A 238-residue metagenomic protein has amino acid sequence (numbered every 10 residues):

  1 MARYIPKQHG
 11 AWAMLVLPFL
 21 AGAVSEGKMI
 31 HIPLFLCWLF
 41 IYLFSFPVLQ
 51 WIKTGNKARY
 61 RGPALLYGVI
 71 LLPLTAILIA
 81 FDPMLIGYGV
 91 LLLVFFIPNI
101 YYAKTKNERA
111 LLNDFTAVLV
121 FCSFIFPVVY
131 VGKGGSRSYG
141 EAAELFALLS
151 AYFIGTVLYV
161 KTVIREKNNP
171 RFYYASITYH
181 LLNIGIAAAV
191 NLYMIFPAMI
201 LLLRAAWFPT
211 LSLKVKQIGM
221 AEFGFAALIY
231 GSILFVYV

Functional and structural regions predicted by a protein language model:
R3-S25, V118, C122-S123: The first (N-terminal) embedded transmembrane alpha-helix
P18-F19, G62-L74, F115-V129, F172-I186 (+1 more regions): Small-residue-rich segments of transmembrane alpha-helices in multi-pass membrane proteins, especially helix faces
F19-F35, T75-G87, S123-L145, G185-M194 (+1 more regions): Helix-coil boundary and interhelical linker segments in multi-pass alpha-helical membrane proteins
H31-Y42, I86-F96, A142-Y152, Y193-A205: Hydrophobic core segments of alpha-helical transmembrane domains in multi-pass membrane proteins
F44-N56, F96-A110, I154-N169, L203-K216: C-terminal ends of transmembrane helices
L72-I77, P83-M84, V90-V128: Intramembrane alpha-helical segments
E141-A187: A mid-sequence, solvent-exposed acidic-amphipathic segment
L182-V238: C-terminal transmembrane-bundle signature of multipass membrane proteins, characterized by strong activation on
